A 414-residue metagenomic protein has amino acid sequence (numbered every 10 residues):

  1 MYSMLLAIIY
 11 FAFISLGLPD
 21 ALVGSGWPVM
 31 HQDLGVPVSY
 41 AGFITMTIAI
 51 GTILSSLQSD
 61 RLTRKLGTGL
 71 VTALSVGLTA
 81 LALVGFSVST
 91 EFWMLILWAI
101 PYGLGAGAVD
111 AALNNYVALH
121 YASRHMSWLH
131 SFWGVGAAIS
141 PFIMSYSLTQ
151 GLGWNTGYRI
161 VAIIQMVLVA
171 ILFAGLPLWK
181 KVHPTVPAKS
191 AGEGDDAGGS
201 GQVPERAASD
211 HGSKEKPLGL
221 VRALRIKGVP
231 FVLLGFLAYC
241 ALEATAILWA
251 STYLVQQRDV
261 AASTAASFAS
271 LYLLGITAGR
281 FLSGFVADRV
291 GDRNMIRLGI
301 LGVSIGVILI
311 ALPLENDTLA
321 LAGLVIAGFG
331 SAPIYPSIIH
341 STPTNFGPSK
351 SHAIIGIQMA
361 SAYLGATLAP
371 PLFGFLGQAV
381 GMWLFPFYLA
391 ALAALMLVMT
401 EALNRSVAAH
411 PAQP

Functional and structural regions predicted by a protein language model:
V23-G24, I226-A278: Extracytoplasmic gate region of multi-pass secondary transporters
G35, G67, V88-W93, D259 (+2 more regions): Helix-breaking motifs and short loop linkers at transmembrane-helix boundaries and internal kinks in secondary membrane
L54-W93: Conserved MFS/SLC helix-loop-helix module at the cytosolic interface between two early adjacent transmembrane helices
S55-G67, G279-D292, G377-Q378: Helix-to-loop junctions at the C-terminal end of transmembrane segments in multipass secondary transporters
W98-F132: Cytoplasmic helix-loop-helix junction between adjacent transmembrane helices in 12-TM secondary transporters
L129-K181: Helix-loop-helix hairpin linking two adjacent transmembrane segments in secondary transporters
V290-I338: C-terminal transmembrane helical hairpin of 12-TM major facilitator-type secondary transporters
N345-M382, L389: A late C-terminal transmembrane helix in Major Facilitator Superfamily
